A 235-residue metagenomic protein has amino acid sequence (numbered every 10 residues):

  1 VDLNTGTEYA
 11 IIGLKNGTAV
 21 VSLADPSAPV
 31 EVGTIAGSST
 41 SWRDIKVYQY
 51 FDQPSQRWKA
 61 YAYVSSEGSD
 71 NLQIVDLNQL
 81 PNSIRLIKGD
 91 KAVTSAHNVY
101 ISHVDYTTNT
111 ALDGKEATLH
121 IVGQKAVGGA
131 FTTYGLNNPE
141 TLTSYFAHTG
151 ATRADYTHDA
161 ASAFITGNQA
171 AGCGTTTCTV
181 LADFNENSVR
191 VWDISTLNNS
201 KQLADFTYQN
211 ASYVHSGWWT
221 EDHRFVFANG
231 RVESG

Functional and structural regions predicted by a protein language model:
V1-G235: Feature marking well-ordered beta-strand scaffolds used for ligand recognition
